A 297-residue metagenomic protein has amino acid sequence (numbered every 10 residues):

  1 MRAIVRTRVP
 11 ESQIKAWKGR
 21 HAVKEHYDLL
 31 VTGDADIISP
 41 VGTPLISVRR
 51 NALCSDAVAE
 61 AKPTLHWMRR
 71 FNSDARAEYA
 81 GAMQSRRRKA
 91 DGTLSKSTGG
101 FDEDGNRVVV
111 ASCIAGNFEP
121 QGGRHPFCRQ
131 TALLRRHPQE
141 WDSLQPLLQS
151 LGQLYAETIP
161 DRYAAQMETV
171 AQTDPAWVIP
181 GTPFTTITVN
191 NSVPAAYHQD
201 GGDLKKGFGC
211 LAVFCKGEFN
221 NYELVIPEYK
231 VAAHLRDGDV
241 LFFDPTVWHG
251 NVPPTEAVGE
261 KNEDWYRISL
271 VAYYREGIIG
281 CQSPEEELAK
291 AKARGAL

Functional and structural regions predicted by a protein language model:
M1-C210, A233, T255-L297: Fe(II)/2-oxoglutarate oxygenase catalytic core
W177-I179, I187, F214, V225 (+1 more regions): Homeobox/homeodomain signature
K206-C215, D239-F242: Contiguous, well-ordered alpha-helical segments that form the cores/surfaces of helical PPI scaffolds
F214-R236: A short beta-strand-loop-beta hairpin characteristic of the jelly-roll/cupin
F219, W248-G250, G277: Short Gly/Pro-enriched loop/turn and capping motifs at secondary-structure junctions
Y222, N251-V252, C281-Q282: Short helix/loop capping segments that flank catalytic or ligand/cofactor-binding pockets
P227, P245-H249, P253-P254, N262 (+1 more regions): Catalytic or ion-translocation cores adjacent to nucleophile or general acid/base/metal-coordination motifs in diverse
A233-W248: Conserved metal-binding segment of the jelly-roll/cupin
